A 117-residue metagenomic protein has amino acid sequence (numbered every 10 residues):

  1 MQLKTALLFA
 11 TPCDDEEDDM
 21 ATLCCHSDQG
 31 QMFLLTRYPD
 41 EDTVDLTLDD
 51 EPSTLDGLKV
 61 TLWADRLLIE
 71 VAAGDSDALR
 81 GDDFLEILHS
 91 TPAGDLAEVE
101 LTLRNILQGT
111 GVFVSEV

Functional and structural regions predicted by a protein language model:
M1-W63: The feature represents the first ordered module of a protein
Q2, L46-L48, S76, R80 (+1 more regions): Residue-level signal for well-ordered alpha-helical segments
L3-L8, V44-L46, L67, L85 (+2 more regions): Hydrophobic transmembrane signal anchors and adjacent membrane-proximal interface regions, especially in viral
D28-Q29, P52, D75-D77, A93-D95: Residues that cap or initiate secondary-structure elements
F33-D42, A78-P92: Extended Gly/Ser/Thr-rich low-complexity repeat segments, especially those forming or decorating extracellular
E41-V44, T54-L55, D65, I87-T91 (+1 more regions): Short, low-complexity, polar/charged sequence segments that are solvent-exposed and flexible
G57, T61-D77: A short, structured beta-strand/loop element
G81-V117: Mixed-charge, glycine-accented linear interaction segment located at domain edges/termini
